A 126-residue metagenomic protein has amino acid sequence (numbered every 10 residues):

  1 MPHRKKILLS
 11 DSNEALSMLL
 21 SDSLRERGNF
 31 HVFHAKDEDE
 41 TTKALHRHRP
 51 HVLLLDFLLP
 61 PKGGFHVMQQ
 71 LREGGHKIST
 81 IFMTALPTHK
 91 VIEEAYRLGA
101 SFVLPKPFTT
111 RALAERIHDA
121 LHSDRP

Functional and structural regions predicted by a protein language model:
E14-F33: Two-component/phosphorelay signaling modules centered on CheY-like receiver
A35-D39, T110: Conserved Asp/Asn-Gly motif in the active-site loop of CheY-like receiver
D37, G63-H66: Acidic catalytic/metal-coordinating carboxylates
H48-L54, L59: Active-site beta3 strand of CheY-like receiver
F65-H76: Short amphipathic alpha-helix used as the core "switch/output" element in two-component signaling
H66, P87-F102: Alpha4 helix (beta4-alpha4-beta5 surface) of REC/receiver domains from two-component response regulators
K90, F108-I117: C-terminal output helix
